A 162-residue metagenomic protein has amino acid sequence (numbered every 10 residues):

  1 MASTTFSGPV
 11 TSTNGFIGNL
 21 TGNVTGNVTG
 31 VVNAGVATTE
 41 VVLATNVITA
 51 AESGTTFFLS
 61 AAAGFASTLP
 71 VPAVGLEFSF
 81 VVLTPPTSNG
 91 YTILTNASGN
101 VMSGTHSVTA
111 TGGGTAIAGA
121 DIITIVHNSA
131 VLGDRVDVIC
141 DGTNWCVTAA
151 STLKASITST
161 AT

Functional and structural regions predicted by a protein language model:
T4, A61-A63, L132: Residues that act as N-cap/strand-start positions at coil-to-secondary-structure junctions
T4-F6, V10-A37: Low-complexity, small-hydrophobic/phenylalanine-enriched stretches that adopt extended beta/coil conformations used
N27-G113, I139-T162: Exposed extracellular interaction/assembly regions and N-terminal maturation sites
G114-I123: Short Pro/Gly-enriched beta-strand edge/turn motifs at strand-loop
T124-L132: Extracellular beta-strand-rich solenoid/capping regions of secreted or surface-exposed proteins that bind or remodel
L132-C140: Extracellular disulfide-bonded cysteine-rich modules/repeats
